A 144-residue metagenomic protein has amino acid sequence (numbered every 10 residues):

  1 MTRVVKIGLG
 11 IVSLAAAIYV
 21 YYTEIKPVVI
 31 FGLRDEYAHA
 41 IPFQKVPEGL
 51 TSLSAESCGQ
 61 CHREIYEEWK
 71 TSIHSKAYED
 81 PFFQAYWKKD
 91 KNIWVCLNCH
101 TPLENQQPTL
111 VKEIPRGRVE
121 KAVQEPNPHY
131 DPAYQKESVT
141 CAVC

Functional and structural regions predicted by a protein language model:
M1-S13: N-terminal Sec-pathway targeting helices
A17-E137, A142-V143: Sequence context of c-type cytochrome heme-c attachment sites
